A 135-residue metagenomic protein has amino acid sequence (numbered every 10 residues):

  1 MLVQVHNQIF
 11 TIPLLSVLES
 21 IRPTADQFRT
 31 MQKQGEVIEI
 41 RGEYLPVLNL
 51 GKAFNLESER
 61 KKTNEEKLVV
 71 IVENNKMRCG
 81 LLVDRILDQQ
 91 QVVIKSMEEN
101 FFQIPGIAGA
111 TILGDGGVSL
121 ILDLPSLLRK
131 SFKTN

Functional and structural regions predicted by a protein language model:
M1-N135: Glycine/threonine-rich ATP-lid/beta-loop region of ATP-binding domains
